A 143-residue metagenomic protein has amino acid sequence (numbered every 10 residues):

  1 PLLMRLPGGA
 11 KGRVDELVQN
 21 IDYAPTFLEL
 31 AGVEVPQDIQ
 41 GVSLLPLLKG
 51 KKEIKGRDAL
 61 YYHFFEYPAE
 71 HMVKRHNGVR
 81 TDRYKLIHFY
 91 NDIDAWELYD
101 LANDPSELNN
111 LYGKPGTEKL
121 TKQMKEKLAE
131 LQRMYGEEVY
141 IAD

Functional and structural regions predicted by a protein language model:
P1-M4, E16: Short glycine- and hydrophobic/aromatic-rich loop-to-beta-strand nucleating segment in the catalytic cores
R5, G9-A10, I21-A24, E29-E97 (+4 more regions): C-terminal cap/loop subdomain of S1 sulfatases and analogous C-terminal strand-loop tails that border
K11-L17: A short glycine-threonine-serine/GTX helix/turn-capping micro-motif
N110-G113: Phosphate-coordinating loops and pocket residues in cytosolic domains that bind phosphorylated ligands
L128: Short amphipathic alpha-helical/adjacent loop interface patches that line ligand and macromolecule-binding sites
